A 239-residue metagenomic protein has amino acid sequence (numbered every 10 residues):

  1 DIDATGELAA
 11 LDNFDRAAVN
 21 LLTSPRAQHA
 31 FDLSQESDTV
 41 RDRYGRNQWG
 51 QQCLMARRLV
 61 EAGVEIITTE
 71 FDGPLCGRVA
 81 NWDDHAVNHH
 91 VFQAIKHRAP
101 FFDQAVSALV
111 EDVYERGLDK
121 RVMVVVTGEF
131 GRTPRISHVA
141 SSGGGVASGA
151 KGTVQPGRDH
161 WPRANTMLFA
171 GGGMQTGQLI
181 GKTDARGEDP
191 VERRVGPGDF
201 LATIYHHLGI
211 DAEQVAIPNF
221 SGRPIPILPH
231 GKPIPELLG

Functional and structural regions predicted by a protein language model:
D1-G239: Ligand-binding pockets and gating/stacking loops
